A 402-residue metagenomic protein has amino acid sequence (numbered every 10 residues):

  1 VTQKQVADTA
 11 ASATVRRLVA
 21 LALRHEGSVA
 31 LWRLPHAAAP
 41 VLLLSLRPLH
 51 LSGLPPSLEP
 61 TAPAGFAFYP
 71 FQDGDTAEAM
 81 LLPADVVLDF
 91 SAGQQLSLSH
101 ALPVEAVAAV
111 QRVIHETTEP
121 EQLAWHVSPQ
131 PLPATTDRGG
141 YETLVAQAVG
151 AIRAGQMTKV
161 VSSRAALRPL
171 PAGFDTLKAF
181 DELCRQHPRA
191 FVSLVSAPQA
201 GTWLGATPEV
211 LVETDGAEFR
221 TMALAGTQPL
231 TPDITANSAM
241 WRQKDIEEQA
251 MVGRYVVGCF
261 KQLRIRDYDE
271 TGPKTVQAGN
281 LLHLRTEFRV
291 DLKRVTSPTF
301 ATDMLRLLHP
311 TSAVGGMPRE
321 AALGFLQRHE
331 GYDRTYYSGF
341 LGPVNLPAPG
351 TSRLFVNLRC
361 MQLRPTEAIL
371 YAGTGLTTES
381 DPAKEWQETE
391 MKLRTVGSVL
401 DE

Functional and structural regions predicted by a protein language model:
V1-E59, A166-L177: Short Lys/Arg-enriched alpha/beta "domain-start" segment
A30-R47, T76, R164-M251, D267 (+1 more regions): An anion-binding catalytic pocket shared by soluble metabolic enzymes
S45-V107: Glycine-rich, N-terminal phosphate-binding loop and its surrounding beta-alpha-beta segment
G65-F66, V160, V192-V195, R334-G342: A short glycine-rich, hydrophobically flanked beta-strand micro-motif that places a catalytic Asp/Glu for divalent metal
S91-G139, V145, R168-P169, M222-R328 (+1 more regions): Contiguous alpha-helical scaffold segments within structured protein domains that host functional hotspots
T136-Q147, A151-Q186: Extended alpha-helical scaffolds
A165-A166, A197-W203, V256-V257, P273-L281 (+1 more regions): A glycine-rich phosphate-binding loop feature that marks nucleotide/adenosyl-phosphate handling sites
K293-E402: Conserved hydrophobic core element of enzyme catalytic domains
